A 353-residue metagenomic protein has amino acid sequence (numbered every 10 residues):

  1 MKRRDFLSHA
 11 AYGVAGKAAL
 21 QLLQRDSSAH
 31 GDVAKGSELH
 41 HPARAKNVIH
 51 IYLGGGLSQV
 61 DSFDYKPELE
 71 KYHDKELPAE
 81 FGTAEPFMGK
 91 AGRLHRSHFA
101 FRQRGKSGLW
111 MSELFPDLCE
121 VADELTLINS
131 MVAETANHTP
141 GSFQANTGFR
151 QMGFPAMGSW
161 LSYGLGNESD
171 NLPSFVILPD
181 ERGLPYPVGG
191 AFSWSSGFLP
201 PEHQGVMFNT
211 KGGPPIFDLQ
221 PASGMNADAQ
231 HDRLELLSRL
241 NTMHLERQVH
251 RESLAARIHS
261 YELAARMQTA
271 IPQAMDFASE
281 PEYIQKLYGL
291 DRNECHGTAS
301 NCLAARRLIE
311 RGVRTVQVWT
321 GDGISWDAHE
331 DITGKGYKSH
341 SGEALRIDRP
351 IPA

Functional and structural regions predicted by a protein language model:
M1-A353: Ligand-binding pockets and gating/stacking loops
